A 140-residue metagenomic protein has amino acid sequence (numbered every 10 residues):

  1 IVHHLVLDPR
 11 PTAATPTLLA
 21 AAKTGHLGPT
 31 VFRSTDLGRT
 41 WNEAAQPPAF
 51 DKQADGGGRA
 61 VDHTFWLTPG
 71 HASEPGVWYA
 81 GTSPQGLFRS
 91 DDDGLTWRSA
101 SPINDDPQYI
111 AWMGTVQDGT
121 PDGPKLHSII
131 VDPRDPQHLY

Functional and structural regions predicted by a protein language model:
I1-Y140: Extracellular glycan-interacting surfaces
